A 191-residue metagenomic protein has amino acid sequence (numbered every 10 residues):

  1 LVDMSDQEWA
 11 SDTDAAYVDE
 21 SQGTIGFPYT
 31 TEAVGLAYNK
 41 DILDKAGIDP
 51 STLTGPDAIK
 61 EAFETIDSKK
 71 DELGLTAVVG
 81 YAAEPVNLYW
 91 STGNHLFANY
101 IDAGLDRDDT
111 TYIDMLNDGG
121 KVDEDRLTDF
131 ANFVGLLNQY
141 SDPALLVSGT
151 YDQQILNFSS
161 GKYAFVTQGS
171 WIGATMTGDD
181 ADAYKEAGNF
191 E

Functional and structural regions predicted by a protein language model:
L1-D12, D41-G47, T54, N157 (+2 more regions): Extracytoplasmic "Venus flytrap"/periplasmic binding protein-like
L1-V34: Hinge/lid segment of periplasmic solute-binding proteins
G23, D41-I42, W171: Short, well-ordered alpha-helical scaffold segment located in the soluble/lumenal catalytic or ligand-binding core
G26, S68-E84: Bilobed periplasmic-binding protein-like "clamshell/Venus-flytrap" ligand-binding domains
K45-A46, H95-D108, L127-D142, D180-K185: Ligand-binding cleft/hinge of the Venus flytrap
I59, I66, G93-L96, L156-G161: Hydrophobic residues within well-ordered alpha-helices
F63-E64, D109-V147: Glycine-centered hinge/linker elements that transmit conformational signals in sensory and ligand-binding systems
N132-E191: Extracytoplasmic/periplasmic substrate-binding proteins
